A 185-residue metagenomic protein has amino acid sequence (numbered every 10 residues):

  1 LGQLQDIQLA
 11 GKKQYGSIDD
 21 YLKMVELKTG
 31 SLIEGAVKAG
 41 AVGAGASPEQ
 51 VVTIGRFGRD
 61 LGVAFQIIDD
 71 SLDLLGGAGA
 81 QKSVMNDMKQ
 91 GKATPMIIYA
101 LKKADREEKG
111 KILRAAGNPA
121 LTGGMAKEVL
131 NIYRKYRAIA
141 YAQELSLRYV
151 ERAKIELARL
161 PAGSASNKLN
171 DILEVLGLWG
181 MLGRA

Functional and structural regions predicted by a protein language model:
L1-A185: All-alpha prenyltransferase/terpene-synthase fold signal
